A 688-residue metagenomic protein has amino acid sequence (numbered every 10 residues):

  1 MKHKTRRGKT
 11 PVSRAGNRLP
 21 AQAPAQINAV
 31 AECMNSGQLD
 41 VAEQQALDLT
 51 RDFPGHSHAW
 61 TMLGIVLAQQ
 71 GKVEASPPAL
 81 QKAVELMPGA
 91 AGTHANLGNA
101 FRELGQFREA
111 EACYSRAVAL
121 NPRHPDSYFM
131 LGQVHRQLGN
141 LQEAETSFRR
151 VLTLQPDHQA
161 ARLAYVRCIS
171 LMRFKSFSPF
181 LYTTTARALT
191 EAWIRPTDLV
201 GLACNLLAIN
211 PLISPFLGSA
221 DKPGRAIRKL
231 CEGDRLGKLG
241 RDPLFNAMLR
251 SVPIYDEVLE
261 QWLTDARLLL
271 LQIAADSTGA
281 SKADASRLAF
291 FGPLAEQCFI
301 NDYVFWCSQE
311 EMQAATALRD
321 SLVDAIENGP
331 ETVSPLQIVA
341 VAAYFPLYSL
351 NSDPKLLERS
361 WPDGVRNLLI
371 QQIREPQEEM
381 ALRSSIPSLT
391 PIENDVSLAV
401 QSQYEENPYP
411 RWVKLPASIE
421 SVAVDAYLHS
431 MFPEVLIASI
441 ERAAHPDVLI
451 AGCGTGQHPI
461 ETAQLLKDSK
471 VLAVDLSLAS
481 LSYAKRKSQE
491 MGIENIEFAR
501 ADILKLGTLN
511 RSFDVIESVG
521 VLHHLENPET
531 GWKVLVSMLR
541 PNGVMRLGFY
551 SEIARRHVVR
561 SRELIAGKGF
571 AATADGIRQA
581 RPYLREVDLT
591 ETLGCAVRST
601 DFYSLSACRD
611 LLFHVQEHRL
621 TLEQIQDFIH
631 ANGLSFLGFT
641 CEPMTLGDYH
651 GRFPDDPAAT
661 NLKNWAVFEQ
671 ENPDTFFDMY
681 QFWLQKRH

Functional and structural regions predicted by a protein language model:
M1-H445, I460-A463, R540: Alpha-helical solenoid repeat scaffolds of the TPR/TPR-like class and their adjacent stem/linker regions that mediate
R187, E191, N210, I577-H688: Rossmann-like AdoMet/SAM-dependent catalytic core
T455-D468: Conserved SAM-binding loop of SAM-dependent methyltransferases across substrates and taxa, primarily the Class I
G492-L504: Conserved SAM-binding strand-loop segment of SAM-dependent methyltransferases
L506-I516: A short acidic, Gly/Pro-enriched loop at the edge of an enzyme's catalytic core that lines a small-molecule cofactor
D514-N527, S551: A short SAM/SAH-binding and catalytic strip from SAM-dependent methyltransferases
E529-P541: A short glycine-rich, Lys/Arg-flanked "PGG" loop and its adjoining helix->strand segment in the class I
V544-G594: Conserved class I S-adenosyl-L-methionine
